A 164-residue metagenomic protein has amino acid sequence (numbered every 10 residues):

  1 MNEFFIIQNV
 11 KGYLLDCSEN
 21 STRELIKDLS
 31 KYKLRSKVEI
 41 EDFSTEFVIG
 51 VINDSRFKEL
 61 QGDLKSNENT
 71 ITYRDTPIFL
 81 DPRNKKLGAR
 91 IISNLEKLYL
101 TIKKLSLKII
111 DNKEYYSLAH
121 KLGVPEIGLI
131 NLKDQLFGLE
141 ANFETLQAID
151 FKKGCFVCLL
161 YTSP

Functional and structural regions predicted by a protein language model:
F5-L122: Acidic, low-complexity central loop/insert segments
V124-I127: Active-site/binding-pocket entry motifs
I130-A141: Short, basic/aromatic beta-hairpin or loop at an interaction surface
L146-F151: Short alpha-helix capping/helix-loop boundary micro-motifs
Y161-P164: Conserved small/polar residues in nucleotide/adenosyl-binding loops
